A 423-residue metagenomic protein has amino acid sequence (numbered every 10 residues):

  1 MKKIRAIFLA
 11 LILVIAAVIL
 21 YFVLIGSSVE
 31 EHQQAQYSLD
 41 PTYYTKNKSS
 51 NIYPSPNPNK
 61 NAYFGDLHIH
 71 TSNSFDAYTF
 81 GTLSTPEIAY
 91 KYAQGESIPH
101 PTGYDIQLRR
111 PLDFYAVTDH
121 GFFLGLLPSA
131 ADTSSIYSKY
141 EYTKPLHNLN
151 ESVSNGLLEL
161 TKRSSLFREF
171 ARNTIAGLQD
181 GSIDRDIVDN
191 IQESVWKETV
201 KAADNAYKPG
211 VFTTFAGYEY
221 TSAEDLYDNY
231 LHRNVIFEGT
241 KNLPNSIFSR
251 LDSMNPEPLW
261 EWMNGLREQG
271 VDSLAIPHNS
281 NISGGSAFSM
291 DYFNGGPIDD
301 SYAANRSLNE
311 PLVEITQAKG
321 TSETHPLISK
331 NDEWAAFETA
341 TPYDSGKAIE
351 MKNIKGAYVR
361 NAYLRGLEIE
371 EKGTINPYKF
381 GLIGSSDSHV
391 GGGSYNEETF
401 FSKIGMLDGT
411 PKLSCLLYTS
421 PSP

Functional and structural regions predicted by a protein language model:
M1-L13: N-terminal Sec-pathway targeting helices
V14-V23: Hydrophobic alpha-helical membrane-insertion segments, chiefly the h-region of N-terminal signal peptides
L24-A216, R250-E257, F380-L382, G392: An N-terminally biased module of ancient metal coordination in phosphate/nucleic-acid-related enzymes
K60, A77, G393-N396, F401-C415: Extracellular/surface-associated beta-sandwich interaction domains
P99-G103, N205-G210, E268-Q269, E370-P377 (+1 more regions): Secondary-structure transition/capping motifs at alpha-helix termini and the adjoining loop/turn into the next element
L126-N155, T321, H325-E338, F401-K412: Internal, charge-rich low-complexity segments
A216-F400, S414-C415: Domain-core and long-helix interface of multi-subunit machines
Y418-P423: Conserved small/polar residues in nucleotide/adenosyl-binding loops
